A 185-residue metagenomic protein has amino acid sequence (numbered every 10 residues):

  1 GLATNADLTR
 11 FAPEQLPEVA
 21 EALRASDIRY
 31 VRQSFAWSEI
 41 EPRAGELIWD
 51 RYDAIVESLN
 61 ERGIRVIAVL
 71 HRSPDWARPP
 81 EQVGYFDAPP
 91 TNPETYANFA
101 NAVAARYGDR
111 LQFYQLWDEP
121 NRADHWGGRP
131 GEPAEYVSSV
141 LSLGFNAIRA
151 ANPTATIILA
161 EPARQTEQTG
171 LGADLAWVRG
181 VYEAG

Functional and structural regions predicted by a protein language model:
G1-G108, F113-L116, N121-R129, A134 (+1 more regions): N-terminal substrate-binding region of glycoside hydrolase catalytic domains
A12, P93, A97, E132-G185: Noncatalytic carbohydrate-binding groove/subsite architecture in carbohydrate-active enzymes
